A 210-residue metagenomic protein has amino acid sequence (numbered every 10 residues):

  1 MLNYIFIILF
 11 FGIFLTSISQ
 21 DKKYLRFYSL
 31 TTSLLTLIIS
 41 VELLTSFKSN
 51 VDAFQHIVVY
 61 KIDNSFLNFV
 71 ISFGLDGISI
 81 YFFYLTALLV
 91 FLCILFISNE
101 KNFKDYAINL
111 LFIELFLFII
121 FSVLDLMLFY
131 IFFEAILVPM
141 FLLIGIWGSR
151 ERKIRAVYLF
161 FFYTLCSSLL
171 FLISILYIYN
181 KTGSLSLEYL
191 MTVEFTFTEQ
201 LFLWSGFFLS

Functional and structural regions predicted by a protein language model:
M1-I8, L75-T86, M127-P139, Q200-S210: Structural signature of hydrophobic alpha-helical transmembrane segments
M1-Y4, L15-F96, K101-I108, E188 (+1 more regions): Transmembrane helix-loop-helix hairpins at membrane boundaries of multipass inner-membrane proteins
L9-L15, V90-F91, L110-F118: Hydrophobic, membrane-inserted alpha-helices
G12-I13, L37-S40, I175, F207-S210: Hydrophobic core segments of alpha-helical transmembrane domains in multi-pass membrane transport and ion-translocation
F14-I18, L95-N102, F141-R150, L176-Y177 (+1 more regions): Helix-loop junctions at the membrane interface of multi-pass solute transporters
K23, I108, F112, F116-L203: Alpha-helical multi-pass transmembrane bundles of energy-transducing inner-membrane proteins
L37, F54-I62, I80-L89, I131-L142 (+2 more regions): Juxtamembrane/interfacial segments around transmembrane helices
